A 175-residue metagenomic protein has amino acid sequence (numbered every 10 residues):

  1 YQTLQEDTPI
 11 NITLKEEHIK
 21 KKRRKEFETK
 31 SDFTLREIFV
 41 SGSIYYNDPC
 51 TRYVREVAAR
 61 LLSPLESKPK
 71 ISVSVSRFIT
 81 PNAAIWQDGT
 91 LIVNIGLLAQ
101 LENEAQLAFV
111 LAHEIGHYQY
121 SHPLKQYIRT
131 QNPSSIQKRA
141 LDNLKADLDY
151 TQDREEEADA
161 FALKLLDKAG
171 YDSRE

Functional and structural regions predicted by a protein language model:
Y1-E175: A Zn2+-metalloprotease active-site environment signal
